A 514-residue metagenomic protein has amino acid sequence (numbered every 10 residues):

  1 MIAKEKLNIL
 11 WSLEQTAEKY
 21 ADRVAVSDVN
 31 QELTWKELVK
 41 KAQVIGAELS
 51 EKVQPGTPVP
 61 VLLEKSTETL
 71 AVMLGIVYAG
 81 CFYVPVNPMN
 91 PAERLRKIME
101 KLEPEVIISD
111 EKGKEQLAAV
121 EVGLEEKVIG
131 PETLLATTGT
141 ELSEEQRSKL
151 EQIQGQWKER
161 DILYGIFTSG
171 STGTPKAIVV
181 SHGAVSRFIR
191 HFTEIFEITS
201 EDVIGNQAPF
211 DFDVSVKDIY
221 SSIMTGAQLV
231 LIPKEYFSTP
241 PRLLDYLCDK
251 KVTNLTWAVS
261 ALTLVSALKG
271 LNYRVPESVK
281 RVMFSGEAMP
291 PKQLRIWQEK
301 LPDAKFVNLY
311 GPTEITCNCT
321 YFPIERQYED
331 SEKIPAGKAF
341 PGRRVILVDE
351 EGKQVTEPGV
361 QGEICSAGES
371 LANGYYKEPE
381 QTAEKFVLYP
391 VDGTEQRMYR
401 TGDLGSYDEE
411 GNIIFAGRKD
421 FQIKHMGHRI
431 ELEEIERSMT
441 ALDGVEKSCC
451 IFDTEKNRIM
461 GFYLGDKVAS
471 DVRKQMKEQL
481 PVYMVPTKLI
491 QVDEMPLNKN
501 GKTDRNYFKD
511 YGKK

Functional and structural regions predicted by a protein language model:
M1, N8-L10, A92, I107-G155 (+3 more regions): AMP-dependent adenylate-forming
M1-G165, V180-S181, R187, P290-L294 (+2 more regions): AMP-binding/adenylate-forming domain of the ANL superfamily
L13-Q15, T67-V86, F192-E194, S215-A227 (+2 more regions): Hydrophobic alpha-helical segments in the ANL/AMP-binding
S27, G46, P58-L62, L70-V77 (+13 more regions): Short, well-ordered beta-strand segments
L63-S66, N87, I198, A208-S215 (+2 more regions): Conserved AMP-binding
G165-I178: Conserved adenylation A10 loop of the ANL superfamily
K176-G205, D213-T253: Conserved AMP-binding/adenylation subdomain of ANL enzymes
M224-A227, K250-T256, S266-P335, R344: Gly/Ser/Thr-rich phosphate-binding loop
